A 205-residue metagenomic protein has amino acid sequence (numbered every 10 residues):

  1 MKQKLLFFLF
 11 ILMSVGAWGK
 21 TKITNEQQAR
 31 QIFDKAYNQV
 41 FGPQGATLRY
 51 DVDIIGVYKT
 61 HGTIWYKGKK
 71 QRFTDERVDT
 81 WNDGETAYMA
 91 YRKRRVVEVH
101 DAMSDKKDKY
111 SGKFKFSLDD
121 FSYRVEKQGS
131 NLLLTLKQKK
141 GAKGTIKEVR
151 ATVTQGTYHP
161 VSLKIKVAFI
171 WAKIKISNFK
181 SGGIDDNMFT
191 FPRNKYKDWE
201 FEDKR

Functional and structural regions predicted by a protein language model:
L5-M13: Sec-dependent N-terminal signal peptides
G16-Y58, W65, K69-K70, N194-R205: N-terminal leader/targeting segments and the immediate start of mature chains
K20-E26, Q128-S130, K140-K147, Q155-R205: Non-transmembrane domains of secretory- and envelope-associated proteins
R49-D53, Q71-E76, L133-G141, S162-K166: Short beta-strand segments that buttress and anchor functional surface loops
H61-D108, I170-A172: An acidic-aromatic
Y66-K69, W81-D83, K147-S162: A short, surface-exposed beta-strand/turn
Y88-K143: Surface-exposed, polar helix/loop patches in the mature regions of secreted/periplasmic/lumenal proteins that form
